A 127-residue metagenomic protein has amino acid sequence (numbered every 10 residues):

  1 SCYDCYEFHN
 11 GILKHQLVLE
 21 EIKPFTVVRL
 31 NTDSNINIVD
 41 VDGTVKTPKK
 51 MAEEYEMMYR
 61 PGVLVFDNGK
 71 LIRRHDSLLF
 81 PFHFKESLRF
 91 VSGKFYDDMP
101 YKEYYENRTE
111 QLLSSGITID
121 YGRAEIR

Functional and structural regions predicted by a protein language model:
S1-D4, T32-I36, K70-L71: Solvent-exposed loop/turn segments at secondary-structure junctions within structured extracellular/periplasmic domains
S1-F8, V63: The canonical Cys-X-X-Cys-His
Y3, E20, F82-E86: Solvent-exposed, polar/charged alpha-helical surfaces in well-ordered, non-transmembrane soluble domains, broadly
C5-K23: Typically the conserved alpha-helix immediately C-terminal to a functionally engaged Cys/Sec in thioredoxin-like
G11-L13, E53-M99: Non-catalytic, surface beta->alpha helical segment in thiol-disulfide oxidoreductase systems
V18-K46: Thiol-based oxidoreductase modules, predominantly thioredoxin-like and allied folds used for disulfide exchange
I36-L64: Long, charge-rich boundary regions
L79-R127: Thiol-/selenol-based redox modules, centered on thioredoxin-like and closely related oxidoreductase domains
